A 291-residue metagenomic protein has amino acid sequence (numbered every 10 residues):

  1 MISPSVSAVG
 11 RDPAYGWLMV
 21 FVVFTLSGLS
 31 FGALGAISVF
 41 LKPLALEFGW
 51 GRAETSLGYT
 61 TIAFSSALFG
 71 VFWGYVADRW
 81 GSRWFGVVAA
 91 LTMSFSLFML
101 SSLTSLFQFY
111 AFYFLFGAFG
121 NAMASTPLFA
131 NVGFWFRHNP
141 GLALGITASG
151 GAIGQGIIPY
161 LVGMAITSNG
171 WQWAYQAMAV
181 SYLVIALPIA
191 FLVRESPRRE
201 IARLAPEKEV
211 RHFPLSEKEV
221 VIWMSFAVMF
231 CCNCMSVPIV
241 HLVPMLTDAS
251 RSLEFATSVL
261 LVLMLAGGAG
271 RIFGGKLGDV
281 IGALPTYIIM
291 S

Functional and structural regions predicted by a protein language model:
Y15-R52, F69-W73, I158-P159, M235-V243: Extracytoplasmic
S27-G28, S96, F107-M123, M229: Hydrophobic core of transmembrane alpha-helices in multi-pass small-molecule transporters, especially MFS/SLC-type
G35, A63-V71, Q155-G156, M264-I272: Residue-level signature of mid-helix packing/kink "hotspots" within the transmembrane helices of 12-pass Major
I37-K42, E217-K276: Extracytoplasmic gate region of multi-pass secondary transporters
L44, A122-F136: Intracellular juxtamembrane helix-capping segments at the cytosolic ends of symmetry-related transmembrane helices
F69-S82, G270-G282: Helix-to-loop junctions at the C-terminal end of transmembrane segments in multipass secondary transporters
L91-T104: C-terminal ends and interior cores of transmembrane alpha-helices in multi-pass membrane transporters/permeases
I146-P197: Helix-loop-helix hairpin linking two adjacent transmembrane segments in secondary transporters
